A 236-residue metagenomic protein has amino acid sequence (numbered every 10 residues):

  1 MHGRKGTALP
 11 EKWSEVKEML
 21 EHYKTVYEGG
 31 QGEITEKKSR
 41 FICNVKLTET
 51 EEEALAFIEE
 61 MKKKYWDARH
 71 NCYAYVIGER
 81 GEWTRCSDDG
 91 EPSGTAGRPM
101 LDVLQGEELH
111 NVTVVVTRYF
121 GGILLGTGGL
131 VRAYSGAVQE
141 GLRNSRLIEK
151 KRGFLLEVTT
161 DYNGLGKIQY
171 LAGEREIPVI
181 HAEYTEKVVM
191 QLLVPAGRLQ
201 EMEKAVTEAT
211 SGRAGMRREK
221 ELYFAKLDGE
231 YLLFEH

Functional and structural regions predicted by a protein language model:
M1-E18: N-terminal amphipathic/basic-hydrophobic helices that include classical n-h-c signal peptides and signal-anchor
W13-G94, R217-K226, Y231-H236: C-terminal regulatory domains involved in ligand/effector binding and gene-expression control
Y65-A68, R175-I180, T207-G215: A common structural junction motif
A96-N144: Active-site beta-strand/loop microenvironment that shapes enzyme catalytic pockets
R146-N163: Short glycine-/aliphatic-rich beta-strand segments at the starts of folded cytosolic domains
T159-I177: Short amphipathic alpha-helix segments
I168-G173, M202-T210: Short amphipathic alpha-helices in soluble, non-transmembrane regions that often serve as interface/regulatory elements
L192, R198-E201: Terminal, non-globular segments
